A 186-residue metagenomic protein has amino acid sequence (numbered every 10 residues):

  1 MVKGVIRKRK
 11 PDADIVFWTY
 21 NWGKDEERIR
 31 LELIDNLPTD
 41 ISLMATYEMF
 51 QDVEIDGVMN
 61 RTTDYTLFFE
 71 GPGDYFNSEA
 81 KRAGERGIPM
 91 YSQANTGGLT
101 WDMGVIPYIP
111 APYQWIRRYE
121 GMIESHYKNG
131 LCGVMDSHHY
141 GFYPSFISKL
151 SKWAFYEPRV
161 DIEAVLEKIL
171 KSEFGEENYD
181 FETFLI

Functional and structural regions predicted by a protein language model:
V2-I186: Substrate-binding groove of N-acetylhexosamine-processing glycoside hydrolases
